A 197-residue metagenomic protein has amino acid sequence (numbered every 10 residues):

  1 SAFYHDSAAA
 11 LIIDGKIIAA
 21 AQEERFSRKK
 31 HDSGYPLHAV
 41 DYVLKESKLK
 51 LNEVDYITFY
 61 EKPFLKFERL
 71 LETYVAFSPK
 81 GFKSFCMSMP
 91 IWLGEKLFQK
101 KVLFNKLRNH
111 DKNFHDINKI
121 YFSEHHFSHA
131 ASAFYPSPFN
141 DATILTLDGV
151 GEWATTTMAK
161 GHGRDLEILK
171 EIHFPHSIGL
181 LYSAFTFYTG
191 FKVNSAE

Functional and structural regions predicted by a protein language model:
S1-E197: Short acidic/glycine-rich loops and adjacent helix/strand connectors that line catalytic pockets where negatively
